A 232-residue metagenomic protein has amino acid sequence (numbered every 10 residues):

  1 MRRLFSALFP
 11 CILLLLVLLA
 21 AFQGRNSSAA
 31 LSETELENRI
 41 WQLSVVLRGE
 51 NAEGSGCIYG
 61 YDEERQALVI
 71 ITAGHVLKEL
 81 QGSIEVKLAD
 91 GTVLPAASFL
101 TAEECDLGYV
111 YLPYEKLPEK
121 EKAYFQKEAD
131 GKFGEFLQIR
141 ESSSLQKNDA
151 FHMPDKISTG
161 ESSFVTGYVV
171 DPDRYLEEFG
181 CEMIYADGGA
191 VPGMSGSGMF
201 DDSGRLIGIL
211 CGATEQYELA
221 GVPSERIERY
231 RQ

Functional and structural regions predicted by a protein language model:
L4-G60, Y168: Protease-domain processing segments flanking chymotrypsin-fold serine proteases, especially trypsin-like
G24-E37, S83-E85, P95-S98, L117-K132 (+2 more regions): C-terminal cap/linker of serine protease catalytic domains
E35-L36, E53, G60-L117: Catalytic-histidine neighborhood of serine endopeptidases, predominantly the chymotrypsin-like S1/PA family
L43, L47, G56, L68 (+8 more regions): Terminal peptide-recognition signature
V45-L47, G82-D90, D149-I157: Short conserved beta-strand and strand-loop elements enriched in small hydrophobics with frequent Asp/Gly
N51-A52, L80, V191-S195: Short, small/polar residue-rich loop motifs at catalytic or cofactor-binding pockets
E121, E128, G134-E182, A190-M194 (+1 more regions): Flexible, gly/ser-rich surface segments that form the specificity/activation loops bordering the active-site cleft
